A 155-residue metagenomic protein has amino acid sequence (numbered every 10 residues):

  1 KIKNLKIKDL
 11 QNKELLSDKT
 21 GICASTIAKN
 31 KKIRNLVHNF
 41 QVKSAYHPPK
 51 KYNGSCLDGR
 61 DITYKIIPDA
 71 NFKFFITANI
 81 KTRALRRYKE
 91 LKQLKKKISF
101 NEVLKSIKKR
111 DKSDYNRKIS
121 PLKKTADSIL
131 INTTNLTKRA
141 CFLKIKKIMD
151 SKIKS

Functional and structural regions predicted by a protein language model:
K1-S55, D61, K81, L85 (+3 more regions): ATP-dependent small-molecule kinase phosphotransfer cores that center on conserved nucleotide phosphate-binding segments
Y64, S120-L122: Replace "in large, NTP-powered and nucleic-acid-processing enzymes" with "in large, NTP-powered factors and other
Y64-A70: Phosphate-binding loop of NTP-binding sites
N71, K124-K138: Phosphate-binding beta-loop-alpha motif at adenosine-nucleotide cofactor sites
I76-N79, N132-T134: Conserved AAA+ ATPase "SRH/arginine-finger" region at the nucleotide-binding site
K96: Conserved P-loop NTPase mechanochemical-coupling segment
K144-S155: C-terminal alpha-helix
